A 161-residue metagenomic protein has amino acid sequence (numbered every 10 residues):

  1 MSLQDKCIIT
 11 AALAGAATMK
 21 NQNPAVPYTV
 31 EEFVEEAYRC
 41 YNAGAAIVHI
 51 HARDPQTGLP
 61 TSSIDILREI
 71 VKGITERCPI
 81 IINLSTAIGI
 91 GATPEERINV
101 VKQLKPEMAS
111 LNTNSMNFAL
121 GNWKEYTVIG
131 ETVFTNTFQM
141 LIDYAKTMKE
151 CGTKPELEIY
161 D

Functional and structural regions predicted by a protein language model:
M1-A25, S115-V128: N-terminal small/glycine-rich loop or linker at the start of catalytic domains across soluble metabolic enzymes
I9-L13, V48-I50, I80-T86, E107-L111 (+1 more regions): Hydrophobic faces of well-ordered beta-strands that scaffold small-molecule active sites in alpha/beta enzyme cores
A11, L59-L84, Q139-E150: Alpha-helix-loop-beta-strand connector modules within alpha/beta enzyme cores
L13-E35, S85-P94, G130-T135, E156-E158: Active-site mouth loops of central-metabolism enzymes
N21, G44-I70: Glycine-rich, proline-tolerant flexible connector loops at the mouths of alpha/beta enzymes
F33, C40, H51, A109: Conserved, mostly hydrophobic/aromatic
A92, N99-D161: Conserved anion-binding
